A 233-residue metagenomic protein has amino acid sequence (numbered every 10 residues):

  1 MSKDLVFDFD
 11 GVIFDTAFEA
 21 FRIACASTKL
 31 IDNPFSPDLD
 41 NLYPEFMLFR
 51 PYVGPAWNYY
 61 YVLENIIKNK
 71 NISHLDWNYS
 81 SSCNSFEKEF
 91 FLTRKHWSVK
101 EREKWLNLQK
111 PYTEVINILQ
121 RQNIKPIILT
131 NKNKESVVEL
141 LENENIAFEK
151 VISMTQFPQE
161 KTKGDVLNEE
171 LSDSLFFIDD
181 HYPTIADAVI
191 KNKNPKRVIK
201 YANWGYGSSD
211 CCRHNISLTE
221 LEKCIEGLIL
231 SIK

Functional and structural regions predicted by a protein language model:
M1-V6: Extreme N-terminal starter segment of soluble prokaryotic enzymes
D10-L140: Alpha-helical substrate-recognition element adjacent to the catalytic core
I31-N33, N145-A147, N192-P195: Short helix-capping segments at alpha-helix termini
L92-N107, N143-P158, R213: Glycine-rich phosphate-binding "P-loop"
I116-N123, N168, V189-K193: Surface-exposed amphipathic alpha-helices with a cationic face
I127, N131-F176, Y182-I190: Substrate-recognition "cap/lid" segment bordering the active-site pocket of phosphatases
M154-V166, S208-N215, C224-L228: Short, charged, surface-exposed secondary-structure boundary motifs
F176-T219: Acidic, Mg2+-coordinating phosphoryl-transfer loop and its flanking beta/alpha structural elements, shared across
